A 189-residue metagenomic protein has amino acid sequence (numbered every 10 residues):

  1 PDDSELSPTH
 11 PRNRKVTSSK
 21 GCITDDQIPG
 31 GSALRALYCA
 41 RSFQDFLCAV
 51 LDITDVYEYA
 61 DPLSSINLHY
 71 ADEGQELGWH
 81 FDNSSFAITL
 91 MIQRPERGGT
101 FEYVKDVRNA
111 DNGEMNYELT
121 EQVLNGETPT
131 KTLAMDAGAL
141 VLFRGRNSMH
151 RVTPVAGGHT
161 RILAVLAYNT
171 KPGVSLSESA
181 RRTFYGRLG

Functional and structural regions predicted by a protein language model:
P1, P11, G74, G98-G99 (+1 more regions): Glycine-centered flexibility motif
P1-S42, F46: Non-heme Fe(II)-dependent double-stranded beta-helix
D3, K20, D25, L68 (+2 more regions): Intrinsically disordered, low-complexity regions
T24, G30, E73-L77, R97 (+1 more regions): Glycine-rich, flexible loop/turn motifs
R35, Q44-L140: Catalytic core of non-heme Fe(II) oxygenases with the double-stranded beta-helix
L37-Y38, I88-T89, I162-L166: Conserved short hydrophobic patches within well-ordered secondary structure
Y103-D106, D111-G189: Catalytic core of Fe(II)/2-oxoglutarate
